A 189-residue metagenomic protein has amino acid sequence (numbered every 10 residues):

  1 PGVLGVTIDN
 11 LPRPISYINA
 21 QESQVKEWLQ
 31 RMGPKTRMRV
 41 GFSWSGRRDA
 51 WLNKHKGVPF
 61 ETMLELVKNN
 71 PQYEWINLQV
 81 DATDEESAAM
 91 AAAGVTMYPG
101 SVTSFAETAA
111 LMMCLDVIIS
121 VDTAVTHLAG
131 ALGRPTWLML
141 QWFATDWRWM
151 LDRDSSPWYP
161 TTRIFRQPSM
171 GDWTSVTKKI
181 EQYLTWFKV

Functional and structural regions predicted by a protein language model:
P1-V189: Catalytic machinery of carbohydrate-active enzymes, primarily nucleotide-sugar-dependent glycosyltransferases
